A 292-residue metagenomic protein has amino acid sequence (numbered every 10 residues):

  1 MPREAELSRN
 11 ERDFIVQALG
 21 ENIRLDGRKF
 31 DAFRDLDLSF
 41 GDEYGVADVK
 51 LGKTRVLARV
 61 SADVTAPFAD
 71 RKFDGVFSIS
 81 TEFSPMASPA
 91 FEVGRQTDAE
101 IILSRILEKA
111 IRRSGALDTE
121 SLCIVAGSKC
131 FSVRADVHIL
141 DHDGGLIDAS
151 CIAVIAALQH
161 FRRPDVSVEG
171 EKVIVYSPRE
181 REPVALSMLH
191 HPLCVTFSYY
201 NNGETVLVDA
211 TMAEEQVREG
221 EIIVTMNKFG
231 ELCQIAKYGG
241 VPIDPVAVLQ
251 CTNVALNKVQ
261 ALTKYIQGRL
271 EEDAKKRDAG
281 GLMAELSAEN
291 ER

Functional and structural regions predicted by a protein language model:
M1-R292: Polyanion-binding surfaces on beta-sheet-dominated domains and ring/shell assemblies
